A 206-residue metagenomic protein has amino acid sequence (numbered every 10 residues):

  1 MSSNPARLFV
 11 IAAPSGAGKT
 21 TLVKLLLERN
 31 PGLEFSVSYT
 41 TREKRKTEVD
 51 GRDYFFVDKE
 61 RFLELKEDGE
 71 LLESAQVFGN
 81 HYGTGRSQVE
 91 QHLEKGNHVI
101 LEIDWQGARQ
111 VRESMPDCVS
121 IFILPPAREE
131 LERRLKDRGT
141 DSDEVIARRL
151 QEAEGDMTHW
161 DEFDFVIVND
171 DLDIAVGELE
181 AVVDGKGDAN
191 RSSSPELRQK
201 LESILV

Functional and structural regions predicted by a protein language model:
M1-L8, P31: Extreme N-terminal, non-catalytic leader segments that precede Walker-type/kinase nucleotide-binding cores
A12-P14: P-loop (Walker A) phosphate-binding loop of NTP-binding proteins
K19: Conserved lysine of the Walker
L22-V23: Post-Walker A alpha-helix
E28-S36: Post-Walker A helix-loop "phosphate-sensing" segment adjacent to the P-loop in P-loop NTPases
S38-V99, W105-R109: ATP-dependent small-molecule kinase phosphotransfer cores that center on conserved nucleotide phosphate-binding segments
V99-D104, E113-D137, V168-N169: Conserved phosphate-donor/acceptor-positioning beta-strand/loop module used by diverse small-molecule
T158-V206: NTP-dependent small-molecule kinase module
